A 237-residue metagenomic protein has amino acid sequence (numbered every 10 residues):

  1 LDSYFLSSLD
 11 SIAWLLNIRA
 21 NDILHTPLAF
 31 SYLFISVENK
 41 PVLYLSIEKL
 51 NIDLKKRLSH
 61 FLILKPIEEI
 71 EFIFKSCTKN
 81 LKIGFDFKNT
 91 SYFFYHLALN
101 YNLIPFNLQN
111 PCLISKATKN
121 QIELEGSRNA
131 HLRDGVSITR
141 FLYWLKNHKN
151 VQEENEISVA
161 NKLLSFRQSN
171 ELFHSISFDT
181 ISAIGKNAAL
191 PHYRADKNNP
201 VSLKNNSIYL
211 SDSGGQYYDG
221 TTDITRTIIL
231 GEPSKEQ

Functional and structural regions predicted by a protein language model:
L1-Q237: Active-site neighborhoods and metal-handling regions in enzymes and metal-associated proteins
